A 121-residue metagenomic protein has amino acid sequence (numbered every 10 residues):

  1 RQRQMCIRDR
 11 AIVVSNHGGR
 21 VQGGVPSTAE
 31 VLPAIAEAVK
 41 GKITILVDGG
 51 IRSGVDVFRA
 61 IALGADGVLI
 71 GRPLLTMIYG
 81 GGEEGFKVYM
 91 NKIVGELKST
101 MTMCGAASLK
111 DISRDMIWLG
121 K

Functional and structural regions predicted by a protein language model:
R1, V21-Q22, S53-V57: Short glycine/serine/threonine-rich phosphate/pyrophosphate-binding segments that cradle anionic phosphate groups
Q2-I7: Short, small-residue-biased leader/transition segments that mark boundaries at the very start of proteins
R10-N16, G67-G71: Short hydrophobic/aromatic-enriched beta-strand-loop microsegments
N16-G23, L74-Y79: Glycine-rich, proline-tolerant flexible connector loops at the mouths of alpha/beta enzymes
G24-T28: Active-site loop ensemble at the mouth of alpha/beta enzyme cores that anchors a bound cofactor
E30-D48, R52-K121: Alpha/beta catalytic cores of nucleotide-metabolism and tRNA/nucleoside-modifying enzymes
